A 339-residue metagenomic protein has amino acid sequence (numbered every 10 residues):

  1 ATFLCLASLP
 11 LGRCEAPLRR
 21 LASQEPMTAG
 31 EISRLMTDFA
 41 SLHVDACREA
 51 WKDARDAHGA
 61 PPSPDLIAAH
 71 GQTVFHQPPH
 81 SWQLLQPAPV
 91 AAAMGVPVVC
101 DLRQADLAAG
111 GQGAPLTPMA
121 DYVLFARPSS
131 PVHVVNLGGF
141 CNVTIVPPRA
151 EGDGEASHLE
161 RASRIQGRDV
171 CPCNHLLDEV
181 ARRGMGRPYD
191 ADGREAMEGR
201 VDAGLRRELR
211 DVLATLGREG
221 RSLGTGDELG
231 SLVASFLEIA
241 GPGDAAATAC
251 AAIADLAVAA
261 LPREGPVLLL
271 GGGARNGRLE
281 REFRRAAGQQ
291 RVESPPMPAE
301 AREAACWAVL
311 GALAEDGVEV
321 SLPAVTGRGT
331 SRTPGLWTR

Functional and structural regions predicted by a protein language model:
T2-R20, A93, V99-A126, H133-G152 (+1 more regions): Glycine-rich phosphate-binding loop plus the immediately following alpha-helix
L9, R13, R34, D38 (+10 more regions): Conserved active-site and cofactor/substrate-binding residues in soluble primary-metabolism enzymes
E25-P87: Short beta-strand-loop/turn "lid" adjacent to the catalytic site in phosphate-handling enzymes
R55, P61, L205, A245 (+4 more regions): Non-transmembrane, aqueous-exposed alpha-helical and coiled segments at domain scale
P61-H70, R263-G273: Short glycine-rich phosphate-binding loop at a beta-alpha junction
N136-F140, C171-C173, L269-G277, R328: A short acidic Gly-Thr/Ser loop motif
G186-P266, N276-Q290: A contiguous, well-structured pocket-lining segment that forms one wall/lid of small-molecule binding clefts in soluble
A247, A251, S294-R339: Glycine-rich phosphate-binding/hydrolytic loop that grips phosphoryl groups
